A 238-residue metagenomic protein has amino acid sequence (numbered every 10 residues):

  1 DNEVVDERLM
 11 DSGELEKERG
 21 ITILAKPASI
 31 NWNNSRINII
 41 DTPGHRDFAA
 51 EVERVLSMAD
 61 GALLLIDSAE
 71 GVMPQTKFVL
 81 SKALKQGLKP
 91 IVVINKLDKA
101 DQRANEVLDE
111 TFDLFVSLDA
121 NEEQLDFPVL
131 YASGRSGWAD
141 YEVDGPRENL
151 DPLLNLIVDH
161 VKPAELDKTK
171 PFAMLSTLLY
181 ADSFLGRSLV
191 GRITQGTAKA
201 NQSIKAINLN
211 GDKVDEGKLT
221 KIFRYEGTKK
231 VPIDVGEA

Functional and structural regions predicted by a protein language model:
D1-I66, E70, E110, L178-L179: P-loop NTPase switch module centered on the Walker A-proximal segment
S12, K26-P27, A49-V52, Q75-L80 (+3 more regions): Short beta-alpha junctions and helix-cap segments that line functional grooves
E14, E18, I23, A28 (+3 more regions): N-terminal, positively charged nucleic-acid-binding surface of large information/translation enzymes
E14, N31, E53-D60, D67 (+9 more regions): Signal for well-folded cores of large energy- and translation-related assemblies
H45-R46, A69-V72, K96-Q102, G134-W138 (+2 more regions): Conserved nucleotide-binding/hydrolysis micro-motifs of P-loop NTPases
L56, G61-Q124: Conserved C-terminal guanine-recognition region of P-loop GTPase G domains, centered on the G4
V116-A238: Conserved catalytic-core segments of large NTP-driven translation/proteostasis enzymes
